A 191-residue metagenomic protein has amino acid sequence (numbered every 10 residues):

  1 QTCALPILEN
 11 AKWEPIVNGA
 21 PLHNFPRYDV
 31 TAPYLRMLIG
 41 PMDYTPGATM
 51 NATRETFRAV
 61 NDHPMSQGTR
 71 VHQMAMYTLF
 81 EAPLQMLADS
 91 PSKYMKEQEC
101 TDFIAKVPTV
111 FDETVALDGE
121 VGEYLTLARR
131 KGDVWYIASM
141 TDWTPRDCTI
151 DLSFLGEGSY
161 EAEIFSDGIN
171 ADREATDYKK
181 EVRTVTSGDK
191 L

Functional and structural regions predicted by a protein language model:
T2-L5: Short, small-residue-biased leader/transition segments that mark boundaries at the very start of proteins
G19-A52: Extended catalytic-interface subdomain
P21-N24, Y34, M65-T69, Y94: Hydrophobic alpha-helical scaffolding
Y44-D89: Charge-patterned, long linear interaction tracts outside catalytic cores
V71, A75-L117: Catalytic cores of secreted or luminal carbohydrate-active enzymes
V121-G156: Carbohydrate-binding surface patches
F154-G168: Solvent-exposed beta-hairpin/edge-strand motifs
I164-S187: Solvent-exposed beta-strand/loop surfaces of large extracellular or lumenal domains
